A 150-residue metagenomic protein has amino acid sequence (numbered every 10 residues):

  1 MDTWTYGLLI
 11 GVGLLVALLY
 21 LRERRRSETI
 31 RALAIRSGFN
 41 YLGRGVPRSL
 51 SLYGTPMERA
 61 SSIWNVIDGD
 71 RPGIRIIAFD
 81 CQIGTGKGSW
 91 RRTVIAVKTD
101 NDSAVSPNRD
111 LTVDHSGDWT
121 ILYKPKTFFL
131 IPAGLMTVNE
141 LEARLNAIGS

Functional and structural regions predicted by a protein language model:
M1-L9: Feature marks short, highly hydrophobic, charge-poor N-terminal signal-anchor/signal peptide-like helices that anchor
G11-G13: Hydrophobic membrane-insertion alpha-helices, especially the h-region of bacterial N-terminal signal peptides
L15-G38: Transmembrane-cytosolic junction motif
T29-S37, G43, S49-S150: Charged, low-complexity intrinsically disordered regions
